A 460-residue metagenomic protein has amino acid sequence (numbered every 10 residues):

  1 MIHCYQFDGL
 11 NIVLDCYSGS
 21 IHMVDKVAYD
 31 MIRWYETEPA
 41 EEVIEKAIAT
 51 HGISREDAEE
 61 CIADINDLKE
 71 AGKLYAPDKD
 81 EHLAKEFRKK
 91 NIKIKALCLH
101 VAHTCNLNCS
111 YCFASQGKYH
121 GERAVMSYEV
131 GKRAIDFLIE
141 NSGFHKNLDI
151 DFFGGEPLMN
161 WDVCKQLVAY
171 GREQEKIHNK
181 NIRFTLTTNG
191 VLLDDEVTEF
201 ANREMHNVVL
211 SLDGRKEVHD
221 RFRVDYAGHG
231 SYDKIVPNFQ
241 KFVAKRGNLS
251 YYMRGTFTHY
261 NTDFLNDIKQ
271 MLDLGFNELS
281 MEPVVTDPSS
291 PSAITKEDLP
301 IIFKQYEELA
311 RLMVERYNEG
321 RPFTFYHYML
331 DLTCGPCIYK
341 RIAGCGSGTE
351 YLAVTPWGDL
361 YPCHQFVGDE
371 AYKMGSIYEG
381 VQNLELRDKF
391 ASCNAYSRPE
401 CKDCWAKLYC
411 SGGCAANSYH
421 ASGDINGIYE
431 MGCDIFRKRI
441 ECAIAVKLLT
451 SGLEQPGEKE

Functional and structural regions predicted by a protein language model:
M1-Y35: Acidic, low-complexity/disordered tracts enriched in E/D and polar residues
E38-H51: Short acidic, hydrophobic short linear motifs in intrinsically disordered regions
I53-D67, A71-E199, E204: Conserved alpha-helical substructure of the radical SAM core
G131, I135-D151, N160-V284: Radical SAM/AdoMet-radical enzyme domain recognition
I135-F153, F390, I428-E460: Short Fe-S-cluster ligation motifs
E217-F222, E278-P300, P322-P336, Y361 (+1 more regions): Flexible glycine/acidic-rich beta-alpha junction loops that bind and position SAM and/or redox cofactors in anaerobic
P300-C334, H364-S411: C-terminal accessory region of radical SAM enzymes
A391-C442: Cysteine-cluster motifs in flexible loop/terminal segments that predominantly coordinate metals
